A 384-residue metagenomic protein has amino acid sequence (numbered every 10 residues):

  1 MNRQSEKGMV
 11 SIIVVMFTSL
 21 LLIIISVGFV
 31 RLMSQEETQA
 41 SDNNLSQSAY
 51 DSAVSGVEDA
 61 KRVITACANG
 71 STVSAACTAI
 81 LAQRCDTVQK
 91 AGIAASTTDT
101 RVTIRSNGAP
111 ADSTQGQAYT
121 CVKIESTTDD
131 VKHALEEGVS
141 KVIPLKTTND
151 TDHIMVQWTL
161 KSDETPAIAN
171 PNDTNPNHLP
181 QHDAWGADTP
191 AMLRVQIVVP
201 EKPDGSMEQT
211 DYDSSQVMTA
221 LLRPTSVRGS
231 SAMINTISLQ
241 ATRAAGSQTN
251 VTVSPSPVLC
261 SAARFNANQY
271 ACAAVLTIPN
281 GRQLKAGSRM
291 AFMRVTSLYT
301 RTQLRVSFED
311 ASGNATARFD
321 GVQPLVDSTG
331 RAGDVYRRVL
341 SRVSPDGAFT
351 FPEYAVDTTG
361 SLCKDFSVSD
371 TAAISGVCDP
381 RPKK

Functional and structural regions predicted by a protein language model:
N2-V199, A291-T302, R318-F319, P324-D327 (+2 more regions): Beta-strand/loop motifs with alternating small/hydrophobic and polar/acidic residues, enriched in the first structured
T128-K285, N314-F319: Extended repeat-based interaction scaffolds and adjacent low-complexity, acidic/S/T/P-biased segments that form broad
E309-A311: Ser/Thr/Pro-rich, acidic low-complexity intrinsically disordered regulatory segments
